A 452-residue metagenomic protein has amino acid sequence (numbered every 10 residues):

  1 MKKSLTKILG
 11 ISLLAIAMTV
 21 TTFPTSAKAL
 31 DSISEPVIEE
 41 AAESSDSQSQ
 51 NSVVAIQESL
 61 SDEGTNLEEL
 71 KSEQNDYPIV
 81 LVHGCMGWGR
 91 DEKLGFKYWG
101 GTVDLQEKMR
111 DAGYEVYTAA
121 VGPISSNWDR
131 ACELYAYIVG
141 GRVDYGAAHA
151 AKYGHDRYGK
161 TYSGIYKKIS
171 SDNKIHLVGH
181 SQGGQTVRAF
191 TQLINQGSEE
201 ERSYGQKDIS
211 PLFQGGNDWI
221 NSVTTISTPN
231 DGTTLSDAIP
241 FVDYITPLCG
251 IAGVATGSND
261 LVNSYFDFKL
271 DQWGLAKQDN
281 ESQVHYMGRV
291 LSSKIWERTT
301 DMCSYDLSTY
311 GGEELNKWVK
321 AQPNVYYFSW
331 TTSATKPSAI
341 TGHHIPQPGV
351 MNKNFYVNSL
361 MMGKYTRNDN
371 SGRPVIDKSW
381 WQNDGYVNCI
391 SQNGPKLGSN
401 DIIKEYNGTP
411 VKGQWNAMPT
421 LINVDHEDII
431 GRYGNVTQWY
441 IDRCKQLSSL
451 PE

Functional and structural regions predicted by a protein language model:
K2-K3, K28, Q48: Polybasic, lysine/arginine-rich low-complexity segments
K3-T6, I33-E35: Generic early N-terminus positional signal peaking at residue ~5-7
S4-S26: Sec-dependent N-terminal signal peptides of Gram-positive bacterial secreted proteins and lipoproteins
I8, I16, P36, Q48-V53: Low-complexity, intrinsically disordered segments with a bias for serine/threonine
V20-A41: Sec-dependent signal peptide cleavage junction
E39-V178, Q182-T228, G232-P247, G413-E452: N-terminal non-catalytic accessory region
Q192, S198-E452: Helical cap/lid subdomain of alpha/beta-hydrolase-fold lipid enzymes that gates access to the catalytic pocket
